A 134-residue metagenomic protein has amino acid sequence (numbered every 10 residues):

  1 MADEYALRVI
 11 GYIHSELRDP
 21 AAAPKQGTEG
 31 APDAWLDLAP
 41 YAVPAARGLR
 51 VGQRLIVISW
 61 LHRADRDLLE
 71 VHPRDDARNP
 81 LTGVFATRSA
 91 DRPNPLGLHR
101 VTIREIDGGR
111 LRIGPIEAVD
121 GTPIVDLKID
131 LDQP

Functional and structural regions predicted by a protein language model:
M1-R100, R104-P134: Glycine-rich, low-complexity intrinsically disordered segments
